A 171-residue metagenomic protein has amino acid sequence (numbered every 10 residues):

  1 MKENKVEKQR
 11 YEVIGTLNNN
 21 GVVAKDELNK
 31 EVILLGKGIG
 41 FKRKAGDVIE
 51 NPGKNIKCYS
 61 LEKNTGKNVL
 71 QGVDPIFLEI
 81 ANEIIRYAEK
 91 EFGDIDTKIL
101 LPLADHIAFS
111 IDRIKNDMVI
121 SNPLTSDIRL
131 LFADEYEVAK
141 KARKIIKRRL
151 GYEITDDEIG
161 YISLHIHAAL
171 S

Functional and structural regions predicted by a protein language model:
K2-S171: A cross-family "folded-core" feature that marks the main globular domain of proteins
